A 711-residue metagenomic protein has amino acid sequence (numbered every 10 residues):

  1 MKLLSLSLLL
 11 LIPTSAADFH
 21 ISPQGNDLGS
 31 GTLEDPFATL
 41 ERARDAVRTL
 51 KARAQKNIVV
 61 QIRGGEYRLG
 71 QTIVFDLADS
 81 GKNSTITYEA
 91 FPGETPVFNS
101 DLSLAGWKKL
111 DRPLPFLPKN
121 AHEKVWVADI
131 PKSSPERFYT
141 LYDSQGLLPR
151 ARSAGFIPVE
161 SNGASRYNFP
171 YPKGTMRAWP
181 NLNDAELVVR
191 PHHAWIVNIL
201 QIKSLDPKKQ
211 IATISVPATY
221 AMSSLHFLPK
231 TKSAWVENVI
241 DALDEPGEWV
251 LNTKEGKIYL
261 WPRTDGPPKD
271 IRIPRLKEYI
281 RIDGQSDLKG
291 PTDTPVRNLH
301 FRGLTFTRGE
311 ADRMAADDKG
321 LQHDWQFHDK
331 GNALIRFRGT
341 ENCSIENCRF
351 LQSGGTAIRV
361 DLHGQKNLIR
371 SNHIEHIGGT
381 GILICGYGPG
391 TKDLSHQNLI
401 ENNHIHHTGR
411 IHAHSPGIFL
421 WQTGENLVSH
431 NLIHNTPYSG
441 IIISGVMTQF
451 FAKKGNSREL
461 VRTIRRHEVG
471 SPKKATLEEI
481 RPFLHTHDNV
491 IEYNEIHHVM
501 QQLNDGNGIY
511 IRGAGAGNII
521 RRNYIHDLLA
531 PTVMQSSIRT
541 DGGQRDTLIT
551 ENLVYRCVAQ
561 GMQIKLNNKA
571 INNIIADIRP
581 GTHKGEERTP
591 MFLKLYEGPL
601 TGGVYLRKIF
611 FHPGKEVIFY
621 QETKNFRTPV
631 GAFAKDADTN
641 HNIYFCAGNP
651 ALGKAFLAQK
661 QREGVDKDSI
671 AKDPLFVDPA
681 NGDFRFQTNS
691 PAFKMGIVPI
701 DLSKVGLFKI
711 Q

Functional and structural regions predicted by a protein language model:
L3-T14: Sec-dependent N-terminal signal peptides
P13, G31, A38, R522 (+1 more regions): Intrinsically disordered/low-complexity terminal segments and short unstructured peptides
H20-L351, G390, I480, K667-K672 (+1 more regions): Extracellular polysaccharide-degrading/modifying enzymes targeting complex plant/algal/animal polysaccharides
T72, I280, A311-F337, L351 (+4 more regions): Glycine- and acidic/polar-rich repeat regions and solenoidal domains
